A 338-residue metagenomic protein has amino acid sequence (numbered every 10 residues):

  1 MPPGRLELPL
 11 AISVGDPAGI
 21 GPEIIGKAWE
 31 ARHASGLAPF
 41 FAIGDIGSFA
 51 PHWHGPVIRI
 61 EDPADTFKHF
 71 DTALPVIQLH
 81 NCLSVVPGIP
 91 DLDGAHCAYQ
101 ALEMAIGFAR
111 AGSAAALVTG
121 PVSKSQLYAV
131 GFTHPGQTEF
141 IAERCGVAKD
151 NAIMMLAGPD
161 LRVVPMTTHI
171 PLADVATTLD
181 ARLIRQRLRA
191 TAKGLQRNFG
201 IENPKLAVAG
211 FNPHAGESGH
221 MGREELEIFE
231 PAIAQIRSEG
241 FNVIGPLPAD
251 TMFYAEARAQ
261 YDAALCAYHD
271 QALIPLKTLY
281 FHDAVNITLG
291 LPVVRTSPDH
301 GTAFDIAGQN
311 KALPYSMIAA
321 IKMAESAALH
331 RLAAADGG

Functional and structural regions predicted by a protein language model:
M1-E139, T178-A267, Q271-N286, L291-V294 (+2 more regions): Contiguous, glycine/small-aliphatic-enriched amphipathic segments in soluble metabolic enzymes
F40, T138, A152-I153, R162-V164: Small-molecule pocket liners
R144-L161, L289-D305: Short, flexible loop segments at boundaries between secondary-structure elements
L156-R185: Ligand-binding beta-strand-loop-alpha-helix segment within the catalytic cores of soluble metabolic enzymes
